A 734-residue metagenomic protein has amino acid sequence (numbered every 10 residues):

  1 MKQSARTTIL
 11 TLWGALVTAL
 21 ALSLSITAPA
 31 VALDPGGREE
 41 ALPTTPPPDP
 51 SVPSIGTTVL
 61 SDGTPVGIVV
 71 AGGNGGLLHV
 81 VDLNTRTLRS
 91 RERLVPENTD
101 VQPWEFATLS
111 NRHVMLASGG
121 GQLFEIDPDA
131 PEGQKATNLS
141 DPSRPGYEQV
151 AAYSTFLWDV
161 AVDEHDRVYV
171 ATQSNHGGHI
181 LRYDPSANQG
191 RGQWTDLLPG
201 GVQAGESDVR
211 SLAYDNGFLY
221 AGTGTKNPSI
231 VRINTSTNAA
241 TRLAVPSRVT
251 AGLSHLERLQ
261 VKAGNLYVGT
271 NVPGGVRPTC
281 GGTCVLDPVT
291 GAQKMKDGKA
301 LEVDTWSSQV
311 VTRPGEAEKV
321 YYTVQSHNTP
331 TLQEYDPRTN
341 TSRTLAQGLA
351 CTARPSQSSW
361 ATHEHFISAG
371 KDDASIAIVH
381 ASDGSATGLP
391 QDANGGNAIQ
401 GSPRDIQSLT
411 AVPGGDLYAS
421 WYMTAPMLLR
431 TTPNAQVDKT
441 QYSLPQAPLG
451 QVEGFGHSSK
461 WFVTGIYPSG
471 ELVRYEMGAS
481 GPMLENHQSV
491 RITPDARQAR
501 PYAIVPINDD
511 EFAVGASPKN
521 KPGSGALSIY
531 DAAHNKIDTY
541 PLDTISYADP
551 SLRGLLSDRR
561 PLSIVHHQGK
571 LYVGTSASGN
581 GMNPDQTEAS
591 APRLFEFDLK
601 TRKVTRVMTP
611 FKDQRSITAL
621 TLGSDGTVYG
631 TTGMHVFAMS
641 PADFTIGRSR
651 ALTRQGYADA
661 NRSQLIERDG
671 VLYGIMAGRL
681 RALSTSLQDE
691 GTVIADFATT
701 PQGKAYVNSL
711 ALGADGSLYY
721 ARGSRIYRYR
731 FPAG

Functional and structural regions predicted by a protein language model:
L33-S90, S368-A369, A386-T410, L417-A419 (+1 more regions): An edge-strand/N-cap motif at the start of beta-rich repeat modules
P43-T45, E92-N98, T137-A151, Q193-G205 (+10 more regions): Surface-exposed loop and turn segments in beta-propeller and other repeat-based domains that flank or scaffold
D49-V59, T99-A107, V150-V160, G205-A213 (+10 more regions): Repeated scaffold domains used in trafficking and secretory/extracellular systems, primarily beta-propellers
V66-V70, H113-L116, R167-A171, L219-G222 (+10 more regions): Conserved beta-propeller blade signature
A71-G73, G120, S174, T225 (+10 more regions): Residue-level signature of beta-propeller blades and closely related beta-rich strand-turn architectures in secreted
L77-H79, Q122-F124, H179-R182, P228-V231 (+10 more regions): A short loop-to-beta-strand structural motif that recurs across blades of beta-propeller domains
N271-G281, V514-G525, G574-A591: Short, conserved, GDST-rich strand-edge loop motifs in beta-rich repeat architectures
G703-G734: Blade-level signature of beta-propeller repeat domains, shared across WD40, Kelch, NHL, RCC1 and BNR/Asp-box propellers
